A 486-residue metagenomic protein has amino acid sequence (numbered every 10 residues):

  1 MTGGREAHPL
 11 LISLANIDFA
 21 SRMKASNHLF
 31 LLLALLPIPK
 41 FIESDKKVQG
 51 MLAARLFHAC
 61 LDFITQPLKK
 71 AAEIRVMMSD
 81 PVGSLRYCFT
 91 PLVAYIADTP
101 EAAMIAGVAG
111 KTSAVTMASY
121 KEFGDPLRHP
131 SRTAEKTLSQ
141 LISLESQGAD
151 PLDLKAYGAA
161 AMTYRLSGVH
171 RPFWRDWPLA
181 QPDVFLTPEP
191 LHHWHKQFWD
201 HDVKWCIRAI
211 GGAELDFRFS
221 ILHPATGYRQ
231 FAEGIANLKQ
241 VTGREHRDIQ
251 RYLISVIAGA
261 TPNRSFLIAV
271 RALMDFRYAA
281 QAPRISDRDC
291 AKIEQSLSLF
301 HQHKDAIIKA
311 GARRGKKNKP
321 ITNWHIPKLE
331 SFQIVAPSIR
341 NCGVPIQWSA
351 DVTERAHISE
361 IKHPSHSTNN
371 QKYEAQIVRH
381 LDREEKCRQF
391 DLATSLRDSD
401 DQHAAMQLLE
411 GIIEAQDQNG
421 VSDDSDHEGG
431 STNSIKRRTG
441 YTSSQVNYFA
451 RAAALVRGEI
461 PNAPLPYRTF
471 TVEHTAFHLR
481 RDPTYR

Functional and structural regions predicted by a protein language model:
M1, F19-R22, E43, E73 (+3 more regions): Eukaryotic short linear interaction motifs
T2-G3, A102-M104, Q347-W348: Beta-strand elements of modular eukaryotic interaction domains
G3-E6, K24-N27, K47-V48, D125-H129 (+2 more regions): Short coil/turn segments at secondary-structure boundaries
R5-I17, H28-L36, G110-S119, L127-I142 (+2 more regions): Amphipathic alpha-helical scaffolding segments
H8-I74, E385-D401: Compact, glycine/acidic-enriched structural inserts
D18, L61, T65-V76, M117-G124 (+6 more regions): A generic secondary-structure signal for well-formed alpha-helical elements
I38-A54, H58-L61, T65-Y252: Domain-level detector for long, ordered catalytic/regulatory cores in large eukaryotic signaling and trafficking
L191-R486: Terminal interaction-prone segments of large eukaryotic proteins
